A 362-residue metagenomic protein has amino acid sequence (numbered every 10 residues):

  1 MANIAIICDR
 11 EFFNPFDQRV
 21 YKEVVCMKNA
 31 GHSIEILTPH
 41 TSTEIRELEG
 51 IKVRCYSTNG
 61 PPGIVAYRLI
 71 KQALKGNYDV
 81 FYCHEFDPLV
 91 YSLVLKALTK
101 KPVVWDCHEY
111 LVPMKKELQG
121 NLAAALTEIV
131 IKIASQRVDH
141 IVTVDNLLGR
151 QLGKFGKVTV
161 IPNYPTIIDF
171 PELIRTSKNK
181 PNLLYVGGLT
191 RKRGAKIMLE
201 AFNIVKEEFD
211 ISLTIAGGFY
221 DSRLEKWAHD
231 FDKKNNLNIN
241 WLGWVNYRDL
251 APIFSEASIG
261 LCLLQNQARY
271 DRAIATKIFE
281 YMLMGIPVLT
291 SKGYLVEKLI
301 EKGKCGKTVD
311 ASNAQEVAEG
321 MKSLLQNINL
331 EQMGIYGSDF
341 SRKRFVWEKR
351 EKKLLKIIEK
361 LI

Functional and structural regions predicted by a protein language model:
A5, V142, T176-N203, L213-T214 (+1 more regions): Conserved donor-binding/catalytic core segment of Leloir-type glycosyltransferases
V25, Y67-K75, V90, V94-L98 (+4 more regions): Membrane-proximal helix-turn-helix segments that form the acceptor-binding/catalytic region of lipid-linked
H32, Y164-K180, R191-G194, I328: Acidic anion/phosphate-binding donor-loop and adjacent secondary structure in glycosyltransferase catalytic cores
L37, I259-C262, E280-T290: Short hydrophobic beta-strand element within catalytic cores of glycosyltransferases and related nucleotide-activated
H40-S42, S212-W227, W241-G243: Glycosyltransferase donor-sugar binding loop
F254-D271, I286: Acidic donor-binding loop of glycosyltransferase active sites
K302-G303, K307-A314, S323-I328: Conserved acidic donor-binding segment of nucleotide-sugar-dependent glycosyltransferases
N329-R344: A short, well-ordered alpha-helix in the C-terminal region of glycosyltransferases
